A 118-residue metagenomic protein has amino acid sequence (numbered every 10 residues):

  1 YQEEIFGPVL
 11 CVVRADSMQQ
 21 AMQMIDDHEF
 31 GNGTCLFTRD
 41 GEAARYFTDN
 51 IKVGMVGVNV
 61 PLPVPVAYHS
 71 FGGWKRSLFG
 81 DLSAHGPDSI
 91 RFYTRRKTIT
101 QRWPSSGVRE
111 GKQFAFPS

Functional and structural regions predicted by a protein language model:
Y1-S118: Conserved C-terminal structural/oligomerization subdomain of aldehyde/semialdehyde dehydrogenase
